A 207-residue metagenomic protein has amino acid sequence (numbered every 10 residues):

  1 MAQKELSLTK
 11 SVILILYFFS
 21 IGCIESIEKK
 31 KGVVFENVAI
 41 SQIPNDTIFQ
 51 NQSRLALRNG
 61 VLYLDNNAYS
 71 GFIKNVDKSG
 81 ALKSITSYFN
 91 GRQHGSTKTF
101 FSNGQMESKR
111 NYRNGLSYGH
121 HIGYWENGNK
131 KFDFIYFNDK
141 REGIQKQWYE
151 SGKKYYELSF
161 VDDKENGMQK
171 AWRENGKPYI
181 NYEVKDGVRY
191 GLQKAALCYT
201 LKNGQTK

Functional and structural regions predicted by a protein language model:
A2, I21-K207: Glycine/tyrosine- and acidic-biased, solvent-exposed loop/turn segments at the edges of beta-strands
A2-V12: Bacterial N-terminal signal peptides that target proteins for export
S11-I21: Bacterial N-terminal signal peptides
